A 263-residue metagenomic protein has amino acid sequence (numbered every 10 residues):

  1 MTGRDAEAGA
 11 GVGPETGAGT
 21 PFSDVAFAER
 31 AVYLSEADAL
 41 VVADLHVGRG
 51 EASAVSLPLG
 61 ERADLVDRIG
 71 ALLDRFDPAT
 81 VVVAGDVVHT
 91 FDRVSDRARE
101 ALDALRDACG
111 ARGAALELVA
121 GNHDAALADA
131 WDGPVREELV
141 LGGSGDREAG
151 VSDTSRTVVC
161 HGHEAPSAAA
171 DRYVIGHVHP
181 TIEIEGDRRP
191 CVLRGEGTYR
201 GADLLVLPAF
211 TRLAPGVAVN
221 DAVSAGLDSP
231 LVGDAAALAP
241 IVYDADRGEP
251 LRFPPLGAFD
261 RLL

Functional and structural regions predicted by a protein language model:
M1-G19: Terminal disorder- and signal-encoded targeting elements
T16-D38: N-terminal basic/disordered segments at the start of proteins
Y33-L40, L141-V158, T198-L205: Beta-strand-turn-beta hairpins that frame and shape the catalytic cleft of phosphate-ester-processing enzymes
A39-H46, R156-H163, Y173-I175, L204-P208: Active-site-proximal beta-strand elements of phosphoester/diester hydrolases
L40-L45, R49-G145: Core catalytic region of metal-dependent phosphoesterases/phosphodiesterases, especially metallo-beta-lactamase-like
G48-G50, H89-D92, N122-D129, E164-S167 (+2 more regions): Active-site environment of divalent metal-dependent phosphoester hydrolases
A126-L193: A contiguous pocket-lining binding segment that forms or flanks enzyme active sites
I184-L263: Acidic, His/Gly-rich catalytic cores of divalent-metal-dependent hydrolytic chemistry
